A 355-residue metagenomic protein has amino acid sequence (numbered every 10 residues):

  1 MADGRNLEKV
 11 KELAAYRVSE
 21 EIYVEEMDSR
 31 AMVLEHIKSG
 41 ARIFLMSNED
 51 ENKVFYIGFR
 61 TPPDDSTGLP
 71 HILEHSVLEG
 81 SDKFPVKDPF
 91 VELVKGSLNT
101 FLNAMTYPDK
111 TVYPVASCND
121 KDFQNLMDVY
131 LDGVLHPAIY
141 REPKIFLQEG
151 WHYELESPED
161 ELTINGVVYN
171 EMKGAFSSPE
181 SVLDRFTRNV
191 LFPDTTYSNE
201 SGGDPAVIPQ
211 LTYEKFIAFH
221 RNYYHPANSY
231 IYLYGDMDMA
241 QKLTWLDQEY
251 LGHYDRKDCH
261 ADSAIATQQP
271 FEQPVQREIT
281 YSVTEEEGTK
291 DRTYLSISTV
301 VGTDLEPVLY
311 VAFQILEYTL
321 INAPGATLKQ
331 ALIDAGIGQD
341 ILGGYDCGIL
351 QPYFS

Functional and structural regions predicted by a protein language model:
A2-A14, P62, S66, S76-P270 (+2 more regions): Charge-rich, well-structured scaffold segments of protease-associated domains
A2-E49: N- or domain-start disorder-to-order transition segments that initiate the globular core
E21-Y23, F59, P63, T67: Short, N-terminal intrinsically disordered low-complexity segments that are rich in Pro/Gly and polar/charged residues
I22-V24, T284-E287: Short Gly/Pro-enriched turn/cap motifs at secondary-structure boundaries
A31, G40-I43, V54, D184-F186 (+1 more regions): Short glycine-rich loop/turn motifs
A31-I37, V275-E285: Short acidic-hydrophobic surface loop/beta-edge motif
L45-T61: Active-site scaffold of zinc-dependent metalloenzymes
